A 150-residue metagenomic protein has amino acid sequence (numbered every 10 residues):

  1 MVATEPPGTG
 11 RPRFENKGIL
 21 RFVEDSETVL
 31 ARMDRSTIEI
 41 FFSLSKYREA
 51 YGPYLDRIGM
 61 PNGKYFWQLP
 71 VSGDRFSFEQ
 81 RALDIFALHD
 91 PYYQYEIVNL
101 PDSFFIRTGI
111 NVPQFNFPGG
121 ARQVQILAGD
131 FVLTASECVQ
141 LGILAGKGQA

Functional and structural regions predicted by a protein language model:
T4-A150: Catalytic toxin/effector domains delivered as secreted proteins or via bacterial secretion systems
